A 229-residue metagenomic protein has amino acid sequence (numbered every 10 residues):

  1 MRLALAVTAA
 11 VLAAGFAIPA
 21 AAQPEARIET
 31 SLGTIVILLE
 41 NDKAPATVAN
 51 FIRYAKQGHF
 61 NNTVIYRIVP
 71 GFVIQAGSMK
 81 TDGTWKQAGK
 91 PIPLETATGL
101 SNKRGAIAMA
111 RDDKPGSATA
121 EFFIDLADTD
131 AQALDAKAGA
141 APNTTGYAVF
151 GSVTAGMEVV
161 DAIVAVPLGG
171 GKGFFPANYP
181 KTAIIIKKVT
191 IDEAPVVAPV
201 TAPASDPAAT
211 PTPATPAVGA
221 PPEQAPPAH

Functional and structural regions predicted by a protein language model:
L3-V7, G15-H229: Cyclophilin-like peptidyl-prolyl cis-trans isomerases
